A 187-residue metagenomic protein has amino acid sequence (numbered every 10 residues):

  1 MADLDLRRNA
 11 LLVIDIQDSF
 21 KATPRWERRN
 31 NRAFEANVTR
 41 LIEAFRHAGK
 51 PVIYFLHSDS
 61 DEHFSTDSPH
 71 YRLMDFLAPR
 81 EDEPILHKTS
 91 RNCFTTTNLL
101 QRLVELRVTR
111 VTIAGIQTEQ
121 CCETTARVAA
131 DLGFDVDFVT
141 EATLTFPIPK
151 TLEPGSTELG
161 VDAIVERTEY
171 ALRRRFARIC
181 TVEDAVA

Functional and structural regions predicted by a protein language model:
M1-A10, A36-E43, H47, S60-A187: Active-site-adjacent betaalpha module
M1-T23, E35, F55: Hydrophobic, well-ordered secondary-structure scaffolds
V13-I14, K50-H57, V139: Short beta-strand segments at enzyme active-site cores
I16, T23-R28, A44-F45, R127: Bulky hydrophobic/aromatic packing residues
K21-N31, E153-E158: Acidic/histidine-rich helix-loop elements that form or flank divalent-metal/phosphate-binding sites at the catalytic
N30-N31, A48-K50: N-terminal beta1-alpha1-beta2 module of alpha/beta enzyme domains
